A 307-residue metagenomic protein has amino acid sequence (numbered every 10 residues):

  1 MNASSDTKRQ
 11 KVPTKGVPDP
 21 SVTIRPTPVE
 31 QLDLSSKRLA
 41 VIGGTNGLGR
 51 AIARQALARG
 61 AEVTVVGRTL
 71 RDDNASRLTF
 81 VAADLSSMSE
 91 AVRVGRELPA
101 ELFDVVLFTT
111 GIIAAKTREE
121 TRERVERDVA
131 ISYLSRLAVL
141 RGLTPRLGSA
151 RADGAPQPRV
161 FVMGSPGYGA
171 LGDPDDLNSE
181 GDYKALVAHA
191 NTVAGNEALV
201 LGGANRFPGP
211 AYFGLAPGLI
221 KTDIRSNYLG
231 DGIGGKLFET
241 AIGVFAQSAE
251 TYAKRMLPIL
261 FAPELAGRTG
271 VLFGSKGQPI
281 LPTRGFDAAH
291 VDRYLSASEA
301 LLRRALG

Functional and structural regions predicted by a protein language model:
M1-G43, R96, A289-G307: Non-catalytic terminal and boundary segments that flank Rossmann-like NAD(P)-dependent oxidoreductase
I42-R54: N-terminal Rossmann NAD(P)H-binding glycine-rich loop of SDR-like oxidoreductase domains
G44, R59-D73: Conserved glycine-rich Rossmann-like NAD(P)H-binding loop of the short-chain dehydrogenase/reductase
N74-E90: Rossmann-fold cofactor-recognition segment
R93, E97, A115-K116, E123-I131: Active-site Tyr-X3-Lys motif and surrounding loop/helix of classical short-chain dehydrogenase/reductase
L107-K116: Conserved NAD(P)H cofactor-binding loop of Rossmann-fold oxidoreductase domains
K116-T117, E126, G148-G209, F213-I233 (+2 more regions): Catalytic loop of short-chain dehydrogenase/reductase
G195, P210, G214, K236-L306: C-terminal helical subdomain
